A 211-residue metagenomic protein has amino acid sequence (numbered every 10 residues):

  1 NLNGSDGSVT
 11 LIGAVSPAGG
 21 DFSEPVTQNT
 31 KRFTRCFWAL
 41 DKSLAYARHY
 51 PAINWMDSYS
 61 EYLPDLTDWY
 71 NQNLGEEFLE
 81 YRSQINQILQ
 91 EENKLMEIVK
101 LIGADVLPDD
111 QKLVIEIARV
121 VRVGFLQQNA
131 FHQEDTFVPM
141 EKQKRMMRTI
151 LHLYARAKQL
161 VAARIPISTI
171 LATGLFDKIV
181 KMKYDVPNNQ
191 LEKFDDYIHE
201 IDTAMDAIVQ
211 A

Functional and structural regions predicted by a protein language model:
N1-K178: P-loop NTPase catalytic core
R164-A211: C-terminal amphipathic alpha-helical interaction region
